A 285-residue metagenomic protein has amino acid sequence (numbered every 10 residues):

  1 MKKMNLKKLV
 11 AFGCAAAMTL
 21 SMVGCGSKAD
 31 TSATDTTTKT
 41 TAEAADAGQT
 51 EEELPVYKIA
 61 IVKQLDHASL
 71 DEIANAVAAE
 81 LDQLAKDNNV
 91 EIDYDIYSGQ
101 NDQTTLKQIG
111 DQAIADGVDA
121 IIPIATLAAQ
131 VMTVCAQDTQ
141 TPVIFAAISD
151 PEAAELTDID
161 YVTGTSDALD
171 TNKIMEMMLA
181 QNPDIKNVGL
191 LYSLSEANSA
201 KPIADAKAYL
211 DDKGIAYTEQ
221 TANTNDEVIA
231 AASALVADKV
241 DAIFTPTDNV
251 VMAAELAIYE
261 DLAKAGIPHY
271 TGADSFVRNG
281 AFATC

Functional and structural regions predicted by a protein language model:
M4-K28: Sec-dependent N-terminal signal peptides of Gram-positive bacterial secreted proteins and lipoproteins
V23-T38, A42: Bacterial lipoprotein signal-peptidase II cleavage site
E51-L84, N88, D95-T104, S195-S199 (+1 more regions): Extracytoplasmic "Venus flytrap"
I59, V77, D167-K213: An alpha-beta-alpha
A78, Q83-L106, Y161, K207-N225: Short beta-strand elements in bilobed, periplasmic/extracellular small-molecule ligand-binding domains
D95-E155, T245-A263, I267-G272: Beta-alpha junction/loop-to-helix N-cap segments that form part of ligand/metal-binding clefts
A153-L179, R278-C285: Short beta-strand elements at the ligand-binding edges of bilobed clamshell
A197-I267, A273: Pocket-lining segment of extracytoplasmic ligand-binding domains
